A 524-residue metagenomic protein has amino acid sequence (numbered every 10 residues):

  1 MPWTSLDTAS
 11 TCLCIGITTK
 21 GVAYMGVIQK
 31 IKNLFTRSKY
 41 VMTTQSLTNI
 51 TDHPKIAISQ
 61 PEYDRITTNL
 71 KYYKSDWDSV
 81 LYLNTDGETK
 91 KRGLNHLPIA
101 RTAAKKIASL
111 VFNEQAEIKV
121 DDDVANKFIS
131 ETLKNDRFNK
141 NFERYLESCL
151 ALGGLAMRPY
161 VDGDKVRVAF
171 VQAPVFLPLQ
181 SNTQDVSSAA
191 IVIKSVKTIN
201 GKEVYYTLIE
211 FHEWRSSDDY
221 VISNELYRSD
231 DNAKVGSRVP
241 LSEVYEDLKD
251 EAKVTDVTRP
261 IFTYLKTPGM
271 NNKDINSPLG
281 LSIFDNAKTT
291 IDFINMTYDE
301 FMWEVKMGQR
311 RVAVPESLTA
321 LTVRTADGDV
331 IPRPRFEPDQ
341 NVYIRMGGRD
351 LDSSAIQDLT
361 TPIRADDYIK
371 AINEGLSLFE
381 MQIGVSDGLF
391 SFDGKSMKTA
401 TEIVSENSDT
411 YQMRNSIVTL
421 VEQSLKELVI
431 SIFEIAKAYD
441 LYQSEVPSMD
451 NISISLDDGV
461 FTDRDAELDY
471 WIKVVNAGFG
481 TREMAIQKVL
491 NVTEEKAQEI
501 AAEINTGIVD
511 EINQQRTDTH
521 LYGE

Functional and structural regions predicted by a protein language model:
M1-V22, M302, K306, T319-A320 (+1 more regions): Glycine- and charge-rich intrinsically disordered segments
P2-N200: Extended, helix-rich architectural segments
T18, W471-E524: Activation/maturation switch segments at domain boundaries
I118-D122, A320-T325, M346-A466, A501-N513: Surface-exposed loop-to-helix/strand elements on domain peripheries
I129, L376, R482-I486: Generic structural marker for isolated residues within well-ordered, non-membrane alpha-helices of soluble domains
R144-L146, Y160-D162, M307-V314, L389-G394 (+3 more regions): Short coil/turn segments at secondary-structure boundaries
A156-L281: Extended, regular secondary-structure scaffolds
Y245-S405: Extended, charged amphipathic alpha-helical segments
